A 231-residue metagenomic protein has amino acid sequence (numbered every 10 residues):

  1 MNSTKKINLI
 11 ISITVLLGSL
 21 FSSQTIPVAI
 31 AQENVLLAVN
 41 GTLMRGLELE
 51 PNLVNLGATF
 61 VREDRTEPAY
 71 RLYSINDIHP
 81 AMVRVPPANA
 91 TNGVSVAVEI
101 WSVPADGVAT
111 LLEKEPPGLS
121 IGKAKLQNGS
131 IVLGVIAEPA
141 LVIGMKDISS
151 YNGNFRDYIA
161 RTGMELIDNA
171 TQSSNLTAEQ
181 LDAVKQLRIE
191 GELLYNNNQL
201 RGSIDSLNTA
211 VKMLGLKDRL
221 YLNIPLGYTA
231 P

Functional and structural regions predicted by a protein language model:
M1-I11, S23: Bacterial N-terminal signal peptides that target proteins for export
S3-T4, N55-G57, D106-A109, D168-A170 (+1 more regions): Short secondary-structure boundary micro-motifs
K6-L9, P27-V28, P231: Serine/threonine-rich, low-complexity intrinsically disordered segments
I10-G18: A structural signal for the main folded, soluble domain(s) of proteins
G18-V28: C-terminal segment of classical bacterial N-terminal signal peptides
I30-T162: Glycine-aromatic micro-motifs
A160-P231: Long, charged/polar, soluble alpha-helical segments
